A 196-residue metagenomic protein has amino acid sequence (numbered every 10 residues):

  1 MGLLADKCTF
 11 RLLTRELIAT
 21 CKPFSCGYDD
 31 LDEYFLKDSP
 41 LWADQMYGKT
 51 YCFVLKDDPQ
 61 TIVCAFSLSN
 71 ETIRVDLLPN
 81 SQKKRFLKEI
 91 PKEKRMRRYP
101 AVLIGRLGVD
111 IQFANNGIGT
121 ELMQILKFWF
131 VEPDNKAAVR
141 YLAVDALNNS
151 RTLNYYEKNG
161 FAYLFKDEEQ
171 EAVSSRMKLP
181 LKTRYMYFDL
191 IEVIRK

Functional and structural regions predicted by a protein language model:
G2-Q45, C52: Short amphipathic alpha-helix that is part of the acyltransferase structural core
M46-S67, N80-Q82: Conserved beta-hairpin
T50-L55, F66, L103-I104, Y141-A146: Extended hydrophobic secondary-structure segments that form protein cores and membrane-embedded regions
S67-R106, V173-S174: Conserved acyl-donor/pantetheine-binding loop and adjacent beta-alpha core of acyl/acetyltransferases and related
G105-N115: A short, internal acetyl-CoA/4′-phosphopantetheine-binding micro-motif in the GNAT/acyltransferase core
N115-F130: Conserved acetyl-CoA-binding loop-helix of GNAT-fold acetyltransferases
A146-D167: Conserved active-site alpha-helix within GNAT-family acetyltransferase domains
A146-N149, E169-K196: C-terminal "cap" of GNAT-fold acetyltransferases
